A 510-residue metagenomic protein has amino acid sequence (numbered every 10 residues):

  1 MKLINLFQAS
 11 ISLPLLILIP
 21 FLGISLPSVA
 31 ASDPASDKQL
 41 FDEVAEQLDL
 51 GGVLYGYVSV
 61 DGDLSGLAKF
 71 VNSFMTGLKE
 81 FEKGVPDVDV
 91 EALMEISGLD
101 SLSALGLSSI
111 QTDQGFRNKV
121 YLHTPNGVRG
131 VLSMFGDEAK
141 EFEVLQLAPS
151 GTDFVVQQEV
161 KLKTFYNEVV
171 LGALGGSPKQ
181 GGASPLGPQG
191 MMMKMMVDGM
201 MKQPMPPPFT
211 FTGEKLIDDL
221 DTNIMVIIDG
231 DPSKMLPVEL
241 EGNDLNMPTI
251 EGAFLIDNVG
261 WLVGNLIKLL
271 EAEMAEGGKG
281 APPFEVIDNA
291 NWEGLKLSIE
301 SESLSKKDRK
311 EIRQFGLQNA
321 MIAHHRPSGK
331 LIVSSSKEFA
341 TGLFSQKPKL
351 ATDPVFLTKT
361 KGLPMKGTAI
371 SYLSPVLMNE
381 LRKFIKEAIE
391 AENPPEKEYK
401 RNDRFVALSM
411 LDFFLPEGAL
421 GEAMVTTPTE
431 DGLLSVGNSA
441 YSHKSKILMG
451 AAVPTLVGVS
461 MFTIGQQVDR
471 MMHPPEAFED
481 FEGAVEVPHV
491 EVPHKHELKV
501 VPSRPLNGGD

Functional and structural regions predicted by a protein language model:
M1-A9: N-terminal secretory signal peptides that target proteins for export/translocation
S10-I24: Bacterial N-terminal signal peptides
I24-A30: Sec/Tat signal peptide C-region and signal peptidase I cleavage site
A30-D510: Signature of soluble extracytoplasmic/periplasmic domains of secreted precursors and cell-surface proteins
